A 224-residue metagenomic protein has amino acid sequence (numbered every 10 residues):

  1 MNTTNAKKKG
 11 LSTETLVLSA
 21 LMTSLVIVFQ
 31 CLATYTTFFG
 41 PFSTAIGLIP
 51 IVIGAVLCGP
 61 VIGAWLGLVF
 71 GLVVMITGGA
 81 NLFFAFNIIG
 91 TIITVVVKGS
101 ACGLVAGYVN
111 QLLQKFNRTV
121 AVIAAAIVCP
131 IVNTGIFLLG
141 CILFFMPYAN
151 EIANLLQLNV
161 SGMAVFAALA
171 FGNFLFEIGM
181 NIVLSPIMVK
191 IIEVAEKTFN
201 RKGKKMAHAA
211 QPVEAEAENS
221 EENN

Functional and structural regions predicted by a protein language model:
M1-T23, L156-N224: Alpha-helical transmembrane segments and their cytosolic interface
M1-W65: Hydrophobic transmembrane alpha-helices
L16-A20, I49, G63-L68, I92-V97 (+2 more regions): Hydrophobic alpha-helical transmembrane segments
V26-Q30, F70, V74, C102 (+4 more regions): Alpha-helical transmembrane segments of multipass membrane proteins
F29-Q30, T34, A106, N110 (+4 more regions): Membrane-water interface at transmembrane helix exits
Q30-T44, L68-L104, Y108: Interfacial aromatic-anchored transmembrane helix boundaries in multi-pass membrane proteins
L112-G135, K202-N224: Internal alpha-helical transmembrane segments of multi-pass membrane proteins
V132-Q157: Juxtamembrane non-transmembrane "cap" segments at the membrane-aqueous interface of multi-pass membrane proteins
